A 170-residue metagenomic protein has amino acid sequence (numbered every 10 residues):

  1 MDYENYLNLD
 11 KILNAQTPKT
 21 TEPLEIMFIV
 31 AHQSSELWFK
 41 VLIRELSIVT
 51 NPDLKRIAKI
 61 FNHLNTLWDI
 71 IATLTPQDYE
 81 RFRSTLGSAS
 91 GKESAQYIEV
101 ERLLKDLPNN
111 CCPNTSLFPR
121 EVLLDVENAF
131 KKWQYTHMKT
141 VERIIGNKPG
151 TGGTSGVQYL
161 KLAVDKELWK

Functional and structural regions predicted by a protein language model:
M1-K170: Surface-exposed peri-terminal alpha-helical interaction modules
